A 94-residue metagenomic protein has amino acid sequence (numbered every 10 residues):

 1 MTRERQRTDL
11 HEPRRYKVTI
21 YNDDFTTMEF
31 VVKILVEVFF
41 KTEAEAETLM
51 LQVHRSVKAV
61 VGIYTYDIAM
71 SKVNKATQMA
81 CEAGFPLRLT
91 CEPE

Functional and structural regions predicted by a protein language model:
M1-E94: Terminal domain-initiation and capping elements
